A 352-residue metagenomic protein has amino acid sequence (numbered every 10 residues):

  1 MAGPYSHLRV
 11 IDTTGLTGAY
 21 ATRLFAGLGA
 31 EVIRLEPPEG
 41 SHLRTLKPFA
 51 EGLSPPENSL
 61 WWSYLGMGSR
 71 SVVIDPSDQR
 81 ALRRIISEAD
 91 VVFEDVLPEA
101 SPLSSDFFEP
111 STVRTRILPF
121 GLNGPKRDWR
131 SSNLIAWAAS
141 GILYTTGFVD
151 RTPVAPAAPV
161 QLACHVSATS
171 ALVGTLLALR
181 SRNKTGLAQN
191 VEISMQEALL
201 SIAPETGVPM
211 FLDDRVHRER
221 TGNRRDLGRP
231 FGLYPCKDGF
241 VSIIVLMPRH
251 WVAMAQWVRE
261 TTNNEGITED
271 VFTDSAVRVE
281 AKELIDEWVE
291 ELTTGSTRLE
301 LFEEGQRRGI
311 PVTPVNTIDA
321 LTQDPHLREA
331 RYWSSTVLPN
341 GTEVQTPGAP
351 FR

Functional and structural regions predicted by a protein language model:
M1-L187: N-terminal helix-loop segment corresponding to the beta1-alpha1 unit of nucleotide/adenylate-binding folds
M1-R9, R218, P235-C236, Q256 (+1 more regions): Terminal low-complexity tails and localization/encapsulation signals of metabolic enzymes
V32, Q306-A320: Short, well-structured beta-strand/strand-turn elements
S71-I74, A136, L233, F240-V245 (+1 more regions): Short hydrophobic-aromatic micro-motifs
A155-V166, N190, T221-R225, R229-F231 (+2 more regions): A short glycine-threonine-serine/GTX helix/turn-capping micro-motif
A168-A188, E205-L212, Q256-N263: Oxidoreductase and adenylate-handling cofactor-binding alpha/beta cores
I202-G222: Active-site-adjacent elements of ketosynthase-type condensing enzymes
P230-R308, V312: Aromatic-enriched alpha-helical interface/lid elements that frame and gate functional surfaces
